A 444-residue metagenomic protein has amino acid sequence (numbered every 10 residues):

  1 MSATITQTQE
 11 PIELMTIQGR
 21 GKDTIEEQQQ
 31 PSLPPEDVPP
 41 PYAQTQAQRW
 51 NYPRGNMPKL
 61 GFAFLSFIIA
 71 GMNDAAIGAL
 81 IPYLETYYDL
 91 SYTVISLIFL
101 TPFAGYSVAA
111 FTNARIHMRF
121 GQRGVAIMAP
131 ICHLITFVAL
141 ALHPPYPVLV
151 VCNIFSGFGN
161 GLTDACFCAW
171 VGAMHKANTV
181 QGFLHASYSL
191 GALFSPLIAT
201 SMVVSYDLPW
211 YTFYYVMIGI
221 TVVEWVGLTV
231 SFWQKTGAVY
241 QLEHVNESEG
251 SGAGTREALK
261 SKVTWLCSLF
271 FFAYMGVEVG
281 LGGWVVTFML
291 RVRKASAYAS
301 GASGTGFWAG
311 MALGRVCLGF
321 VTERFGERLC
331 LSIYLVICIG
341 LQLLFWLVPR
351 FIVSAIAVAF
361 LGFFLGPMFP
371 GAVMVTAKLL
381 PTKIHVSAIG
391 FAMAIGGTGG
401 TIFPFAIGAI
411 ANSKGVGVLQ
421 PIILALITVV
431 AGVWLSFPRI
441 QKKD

Functional and structural regions predicted by a protein language model:
S2-S66, A70, T255-E257: Cytosolic juxtamembrane N-terminal segment immediately preceding the first transmembrane helix of multi-pass
I77-G78, K260-A309, L313: Extracytoplasmic gate region of multi-pass secondary transporters
D89, G121, L142-P147, K294 (+2 more regions): Helix-breaking motifs and short loop linkers at transmembrane-helix boundaries and internal kinks in secondary membrane
V108-P147: Conserved MFS/SLC helix-loop-helix module at the cytosolic interface between two early adjacent transmembrane helices
A109-Q122, V203, G314-E327, A411: Helix-to-loop junctions at the C-terminal end of transmembrane segments in multipass secondary transporters
T136, P147-L162, S354-P367: Hydrophobic core of transmembrane alpha-helices in multi-pass small-molecule transporters, especially MFS/SLC-type
G161-H175, P367-P381: Intracellular juxtamembrane helix-capping segments at the cytosolic ends of symmetry-related transmembrane helices
A177, F183-V239: Helix-loop-helix hairpin linking two adjacent transmembrane segments in secondary transporters
